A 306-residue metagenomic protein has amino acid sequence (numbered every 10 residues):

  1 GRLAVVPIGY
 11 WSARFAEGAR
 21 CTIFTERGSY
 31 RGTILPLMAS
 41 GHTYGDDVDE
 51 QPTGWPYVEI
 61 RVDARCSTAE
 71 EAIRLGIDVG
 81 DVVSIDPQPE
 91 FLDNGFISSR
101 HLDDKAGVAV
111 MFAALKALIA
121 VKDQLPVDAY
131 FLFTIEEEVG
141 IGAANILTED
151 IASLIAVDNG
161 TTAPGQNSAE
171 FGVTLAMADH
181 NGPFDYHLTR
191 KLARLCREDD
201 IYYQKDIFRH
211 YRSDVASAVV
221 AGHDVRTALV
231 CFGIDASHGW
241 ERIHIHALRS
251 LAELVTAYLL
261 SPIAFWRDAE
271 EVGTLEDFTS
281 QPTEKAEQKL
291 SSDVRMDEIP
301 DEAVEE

Functional and structural regions predicted by a protein language model:
G1-E306: N-terminal hydrophobic/helix-forming segments and targeting peptides
